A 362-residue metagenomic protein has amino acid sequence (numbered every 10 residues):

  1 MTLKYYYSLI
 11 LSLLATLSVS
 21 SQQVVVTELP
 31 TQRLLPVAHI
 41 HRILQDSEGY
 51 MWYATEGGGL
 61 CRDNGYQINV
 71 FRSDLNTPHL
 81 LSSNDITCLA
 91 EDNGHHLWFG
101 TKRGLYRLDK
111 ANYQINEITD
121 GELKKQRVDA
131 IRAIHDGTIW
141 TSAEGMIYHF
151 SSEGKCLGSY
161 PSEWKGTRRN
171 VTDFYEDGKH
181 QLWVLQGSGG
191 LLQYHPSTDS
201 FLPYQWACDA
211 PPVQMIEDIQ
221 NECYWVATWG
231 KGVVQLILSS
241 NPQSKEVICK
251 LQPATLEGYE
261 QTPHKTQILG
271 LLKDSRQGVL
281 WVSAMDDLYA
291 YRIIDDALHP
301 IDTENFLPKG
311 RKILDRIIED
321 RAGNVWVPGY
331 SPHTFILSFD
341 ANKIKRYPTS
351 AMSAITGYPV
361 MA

Functional and structural regions predicted by a protein language model:
M1-A362: Carboxylate-rich, polar loop motifs that coordinate divalent cations or form catalytic acidic clusters
